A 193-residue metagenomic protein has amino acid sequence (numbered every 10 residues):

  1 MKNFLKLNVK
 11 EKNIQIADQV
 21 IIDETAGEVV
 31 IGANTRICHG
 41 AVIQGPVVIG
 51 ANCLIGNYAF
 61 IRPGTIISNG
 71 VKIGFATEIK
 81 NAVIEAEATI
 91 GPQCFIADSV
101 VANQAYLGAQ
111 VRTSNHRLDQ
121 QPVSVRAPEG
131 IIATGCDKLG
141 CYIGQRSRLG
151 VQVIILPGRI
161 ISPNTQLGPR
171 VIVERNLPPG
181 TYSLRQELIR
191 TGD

Functional and structural regions predicted by a protein language model:
M1-Y58: Extended, small-residue-rich solenoid/repeat segments and analogous flexible loops that form exposed scaffolds
N8, A41, A59, N69-V71 (+3 more regions): Short, functionally important structural connectors and interaction interfaces within domains
D23-T25, I43, I61, F95 (+2 more regions): Short, solvent-exposed loop/turn positions at domain surfaces that link secondary-structure elements or cap domain
F75-A76, N81-D193: Glycine-rich hexapeptide-repeat left-handed beta-helix
